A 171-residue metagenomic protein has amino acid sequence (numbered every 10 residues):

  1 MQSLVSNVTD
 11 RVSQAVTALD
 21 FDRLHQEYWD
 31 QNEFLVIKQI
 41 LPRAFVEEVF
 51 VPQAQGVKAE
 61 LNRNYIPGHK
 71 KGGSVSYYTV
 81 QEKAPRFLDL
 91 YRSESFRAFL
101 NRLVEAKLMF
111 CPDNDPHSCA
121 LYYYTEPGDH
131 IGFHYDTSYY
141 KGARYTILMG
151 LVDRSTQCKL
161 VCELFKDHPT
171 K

Functional and structural regions predicted by a protein language model:
L4-N7, R11-R102: Non-heme Fe(II)/2-oxoglutarate
L88, A98-K171: Catalytic core of non-heme Fe(II) oxygenases with the double-stranded beta-helix
